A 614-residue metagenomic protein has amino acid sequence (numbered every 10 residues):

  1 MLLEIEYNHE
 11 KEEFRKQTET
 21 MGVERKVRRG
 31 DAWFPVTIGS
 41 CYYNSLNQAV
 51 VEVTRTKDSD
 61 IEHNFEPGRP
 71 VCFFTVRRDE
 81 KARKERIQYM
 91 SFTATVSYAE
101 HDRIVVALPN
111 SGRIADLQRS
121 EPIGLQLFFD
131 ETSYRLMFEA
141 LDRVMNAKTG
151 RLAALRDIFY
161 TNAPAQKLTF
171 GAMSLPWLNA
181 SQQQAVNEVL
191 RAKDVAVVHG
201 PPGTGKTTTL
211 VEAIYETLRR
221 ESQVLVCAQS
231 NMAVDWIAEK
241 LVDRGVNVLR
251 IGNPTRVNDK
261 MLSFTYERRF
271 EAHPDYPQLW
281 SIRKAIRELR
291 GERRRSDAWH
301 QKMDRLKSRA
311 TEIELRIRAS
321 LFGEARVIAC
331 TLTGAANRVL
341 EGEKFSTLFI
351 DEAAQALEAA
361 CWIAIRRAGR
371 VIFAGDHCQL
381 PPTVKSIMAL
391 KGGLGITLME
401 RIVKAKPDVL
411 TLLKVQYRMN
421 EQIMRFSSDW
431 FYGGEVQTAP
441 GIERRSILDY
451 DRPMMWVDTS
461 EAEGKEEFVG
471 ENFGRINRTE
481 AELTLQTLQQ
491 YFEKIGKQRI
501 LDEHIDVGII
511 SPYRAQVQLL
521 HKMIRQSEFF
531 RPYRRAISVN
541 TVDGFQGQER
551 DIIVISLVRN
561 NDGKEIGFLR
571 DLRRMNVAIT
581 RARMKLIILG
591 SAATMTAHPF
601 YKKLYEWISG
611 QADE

Functional and structural regions predicted by a protein language model:
M1-P67: A helicase ATPase "motif cassette" and its flanking acidic/Ser/Thr-rich regulatory loops
A49-V51, R103-I104, L586: Hydrophobic residues embedded in beta-strands of well-ordered beta-sheets
D58-N187, D243, K260-K284: Pre-ATPase regulatory/linker segments immediately N-terminal to the P-loop/RecA-like helicase/translocase core
I61, T95, R318, N540-T541: Short, conserved secondary-structure segments in the cores of folded domains
R77, K84, N110, F159-F270 (+3 more regions): ASCE P-loop NTPase helicase motor core
R220-S222, S230, A319, T333-E614: Conserved helicase motor core of SF1/SF2 NTP-dependent helicases
Y266-S308, I365, I579: ATP-hydrolysis module of ASCE/P-loop NTPase motor domains, specifically the Walker B Asp-Glu catalytic pair
